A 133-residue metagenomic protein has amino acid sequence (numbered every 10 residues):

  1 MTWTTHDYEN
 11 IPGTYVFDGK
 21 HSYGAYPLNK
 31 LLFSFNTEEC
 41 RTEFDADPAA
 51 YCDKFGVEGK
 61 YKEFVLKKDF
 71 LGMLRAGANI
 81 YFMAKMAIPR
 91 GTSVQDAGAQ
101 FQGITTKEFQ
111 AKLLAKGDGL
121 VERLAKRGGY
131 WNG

Functional and structural regions predicted by a protein language model:
M1-G133: Charged, low-complexity intrinsically disordered segments
